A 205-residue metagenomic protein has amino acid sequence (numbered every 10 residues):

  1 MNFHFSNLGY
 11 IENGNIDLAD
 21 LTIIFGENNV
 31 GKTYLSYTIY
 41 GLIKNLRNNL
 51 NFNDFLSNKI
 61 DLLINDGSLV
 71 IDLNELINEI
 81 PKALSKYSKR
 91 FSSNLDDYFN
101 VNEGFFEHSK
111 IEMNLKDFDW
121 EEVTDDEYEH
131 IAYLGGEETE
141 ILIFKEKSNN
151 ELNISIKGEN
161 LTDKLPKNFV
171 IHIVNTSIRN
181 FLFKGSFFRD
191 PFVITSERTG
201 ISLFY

Functional and structural regions predicted by a protein language model:
M1-Y205: P-loop NTPase switch/coupling surface
